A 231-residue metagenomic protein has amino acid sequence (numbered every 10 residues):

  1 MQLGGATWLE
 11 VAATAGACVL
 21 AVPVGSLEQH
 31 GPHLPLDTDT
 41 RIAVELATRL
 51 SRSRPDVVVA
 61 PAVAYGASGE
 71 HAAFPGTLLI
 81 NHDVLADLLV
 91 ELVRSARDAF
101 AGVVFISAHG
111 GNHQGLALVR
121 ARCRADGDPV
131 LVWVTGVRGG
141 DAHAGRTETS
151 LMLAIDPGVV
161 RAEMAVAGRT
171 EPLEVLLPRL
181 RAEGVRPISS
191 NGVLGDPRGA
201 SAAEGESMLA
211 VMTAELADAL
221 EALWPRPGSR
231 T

Functional and structural regions predicted by a protein language model:
M1-G102, G110-T231: Extended, histidine- and acidic-residue-enriched regions that form the cofactor-binding/catalytic faces
